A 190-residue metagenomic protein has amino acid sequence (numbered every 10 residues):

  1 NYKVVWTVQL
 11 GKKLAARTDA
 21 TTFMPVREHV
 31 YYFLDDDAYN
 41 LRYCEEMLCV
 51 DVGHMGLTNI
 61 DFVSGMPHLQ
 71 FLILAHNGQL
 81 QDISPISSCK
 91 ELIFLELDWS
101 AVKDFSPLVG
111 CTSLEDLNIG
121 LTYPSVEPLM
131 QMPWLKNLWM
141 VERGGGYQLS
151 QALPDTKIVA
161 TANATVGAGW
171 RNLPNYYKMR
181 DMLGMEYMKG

Functional and structural regions predicted by a protein language model:
N1-Q81, P85-K103, P107-G190: Concave beta-strand-loop units of leucine-rich repeat
